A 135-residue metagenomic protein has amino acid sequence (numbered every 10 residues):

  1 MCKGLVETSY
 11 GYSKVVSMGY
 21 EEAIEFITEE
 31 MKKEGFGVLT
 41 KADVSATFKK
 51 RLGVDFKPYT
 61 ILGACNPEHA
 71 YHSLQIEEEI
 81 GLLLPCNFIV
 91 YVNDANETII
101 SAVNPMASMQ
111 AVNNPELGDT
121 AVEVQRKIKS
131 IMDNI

Functional and structural regions predicted by a protein language model:
C2-G35: Terminal, regulation- and interaction-focused segments at domain boundaries
T28, S45-A46, K129: Short glycine-/small-residue-rich flexible loop motifs, especially phosphate/cofactor-binding loops
K33, K50-R51, N134: Residues at alpha-helix termini
G37-L39, D43-I89: Compact, glycine-rich, soluble single-domain proteins
L82-A95, M132-I135: Short secondary-structure transition/capping segments
I89-N113: Beta-strand/loop substructures that line and gate deep hydrophobic ligand-binding cavities in soluble
A111-I135: Well-ordered alpha/beta subsegment
